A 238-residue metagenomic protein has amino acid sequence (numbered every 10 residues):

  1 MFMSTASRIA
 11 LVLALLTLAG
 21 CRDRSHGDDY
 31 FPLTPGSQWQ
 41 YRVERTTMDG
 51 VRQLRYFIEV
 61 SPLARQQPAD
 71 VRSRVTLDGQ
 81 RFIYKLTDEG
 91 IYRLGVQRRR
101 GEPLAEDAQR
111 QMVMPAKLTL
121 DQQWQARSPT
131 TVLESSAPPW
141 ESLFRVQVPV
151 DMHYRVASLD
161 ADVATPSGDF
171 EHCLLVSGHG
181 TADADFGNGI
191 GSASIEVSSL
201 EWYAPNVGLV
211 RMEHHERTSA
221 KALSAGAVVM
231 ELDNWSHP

Functional and structural regions predicted by a protein language model:
M1-A10: Bacterial N-terminal signal peptides that target proteins for export
A10-L18: Bacterial N-terminal signal peptides
C21-P238: Conserved functional acidic sites
